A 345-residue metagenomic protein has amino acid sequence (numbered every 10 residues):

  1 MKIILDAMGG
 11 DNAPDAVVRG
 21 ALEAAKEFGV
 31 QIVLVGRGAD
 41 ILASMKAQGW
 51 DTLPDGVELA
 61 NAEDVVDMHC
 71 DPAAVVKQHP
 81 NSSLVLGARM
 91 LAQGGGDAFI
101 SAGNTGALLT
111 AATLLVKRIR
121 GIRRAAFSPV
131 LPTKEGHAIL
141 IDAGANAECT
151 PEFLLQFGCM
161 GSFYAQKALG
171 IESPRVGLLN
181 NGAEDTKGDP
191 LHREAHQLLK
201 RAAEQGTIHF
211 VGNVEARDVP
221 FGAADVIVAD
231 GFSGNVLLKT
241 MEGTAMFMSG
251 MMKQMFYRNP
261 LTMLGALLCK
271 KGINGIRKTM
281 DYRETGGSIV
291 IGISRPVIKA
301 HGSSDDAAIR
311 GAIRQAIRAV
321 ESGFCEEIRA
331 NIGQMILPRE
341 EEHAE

Functional and structural regions predicted by a protein language model:
M1-L5, D11-D15, L42-S44, Q48 (+3 more regions): N-terminal charge/polar-biased segments
I3-D15, V76, A145-L155, K299-S304: Short, glycine-rich nucleotide/cofactor-binding loops
D15-A16, A24, F28-V33, A39 (+2 more regions): Glycine-rich phosphate/diphosphate-binding loop of Rossmann-like nucleotide-binding domains
V17, A21, S101-R123, L191 (+1 more regions): Short Gly/Thr/Asp-enriched flexible loops that form oxyanion-binding sites at enzyme active sites
V17-M68: N-terminal glycine-rich anion-binding loop in soluble enzyme alpha/beta folds
W50-G96: Phosphate/nucleotide-donor binding subsite
T113-L140, A223-I227, G231-H343: Glycine-rich phosphate/nucleotide-binding loop
